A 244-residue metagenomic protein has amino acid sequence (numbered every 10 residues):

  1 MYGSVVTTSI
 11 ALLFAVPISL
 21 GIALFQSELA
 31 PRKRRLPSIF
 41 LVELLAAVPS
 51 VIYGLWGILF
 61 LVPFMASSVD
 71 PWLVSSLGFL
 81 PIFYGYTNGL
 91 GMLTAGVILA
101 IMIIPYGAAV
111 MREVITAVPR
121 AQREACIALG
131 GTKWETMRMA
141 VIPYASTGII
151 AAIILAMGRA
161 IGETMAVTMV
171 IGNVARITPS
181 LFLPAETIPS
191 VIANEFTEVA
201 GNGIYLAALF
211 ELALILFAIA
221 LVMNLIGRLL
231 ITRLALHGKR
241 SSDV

Functional and structural regions predicted by a protein language model:
M1-A11, P31, G85, N194-L206: Periplasmic/extracellular loop-to-transmembrane helix junction in inner-membrane transport proteins
Y2, V6-F14, I18, I22 (+4 more regions): Hydrophobic alpha-helical transmembrane segments of multipass integral membrane proteins, especially permease/channel
S4, F40-E43, A47, I103 (+1 more regions): Residue-level signal for discrete positions within transmembrane alpha-helices of multi-pass small-molecule
A11-V42, G227-L236: Transmembrane-helix boundary motif in ABC transporter permease subunits
L44, V48, G107-M111, V118-P119 (+2 more regions): Transmembrane alpha-helices
L55-I101: Membrane-interfacial helix termini and adjacent extracytoplasmic/periplasmic loops of multi-pass transporters
R112-T116, R120, I154, T197 (+1 more regions): C-terminal transmembrane helix and the adjacent membrane-cytosol boundary/short C-terminal tail of inner/organellar
V167-F217: Interhelical loop and adjacent transmembrane-helix boundary motif in polytopic membrane transport permeases
